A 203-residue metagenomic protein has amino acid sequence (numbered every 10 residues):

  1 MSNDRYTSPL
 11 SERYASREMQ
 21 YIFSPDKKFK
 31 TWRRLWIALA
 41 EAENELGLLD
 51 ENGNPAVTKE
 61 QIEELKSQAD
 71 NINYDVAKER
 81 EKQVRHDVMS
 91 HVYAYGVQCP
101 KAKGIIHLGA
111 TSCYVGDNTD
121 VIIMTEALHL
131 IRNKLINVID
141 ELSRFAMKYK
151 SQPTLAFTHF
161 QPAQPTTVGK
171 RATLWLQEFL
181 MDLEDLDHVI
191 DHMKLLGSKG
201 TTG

Functional and structural regions predicted by a protein language model:
S2-G203: A helix-coil-helix interface module used to build multimeric assemblies and to scaffold catalytic/cofactor sites
